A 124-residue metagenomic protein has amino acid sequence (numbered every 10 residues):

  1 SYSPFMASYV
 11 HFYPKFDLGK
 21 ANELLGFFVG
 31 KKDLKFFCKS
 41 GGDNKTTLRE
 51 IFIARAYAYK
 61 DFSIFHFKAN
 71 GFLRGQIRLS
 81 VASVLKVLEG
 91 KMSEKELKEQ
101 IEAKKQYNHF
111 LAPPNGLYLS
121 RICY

Functional and structural regions predicted by a protein language model:
S1-Y124: Structured-RNA-binding interfaces characteristic of tRNA pseudouridine synthases
